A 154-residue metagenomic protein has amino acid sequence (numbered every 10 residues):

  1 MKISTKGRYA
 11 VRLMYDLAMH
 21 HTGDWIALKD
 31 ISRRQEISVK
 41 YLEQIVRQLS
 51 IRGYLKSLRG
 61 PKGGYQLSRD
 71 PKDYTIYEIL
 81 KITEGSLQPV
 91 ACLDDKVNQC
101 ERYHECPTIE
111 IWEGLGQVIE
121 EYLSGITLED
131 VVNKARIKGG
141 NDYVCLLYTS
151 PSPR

Functional and structural regions predicted by a protein language model:
M1-L13: Short alpha-helical segments that sit at the start of domains
A10-T22: Short amphipathic alpha-helical interface segments
K29-Q35: A short alpha-helical element within helix-turn-helix/winged-helix DNA-binding domains across DNA-binding proteins
K40: Key DNA-contact positions within bacterial/archaeal DNA-binding proteins
Y54-P61, Q66: Beta-hairpin "wing" of winged helix-turn-helix
S68-L147: Non-DNA-binding regulatory cores of transcription-related proteins, predominantly C-terminal effector-binding
Y148-R154: Conserved small/polar residues in nucleotide/adenosyl-binding loops
